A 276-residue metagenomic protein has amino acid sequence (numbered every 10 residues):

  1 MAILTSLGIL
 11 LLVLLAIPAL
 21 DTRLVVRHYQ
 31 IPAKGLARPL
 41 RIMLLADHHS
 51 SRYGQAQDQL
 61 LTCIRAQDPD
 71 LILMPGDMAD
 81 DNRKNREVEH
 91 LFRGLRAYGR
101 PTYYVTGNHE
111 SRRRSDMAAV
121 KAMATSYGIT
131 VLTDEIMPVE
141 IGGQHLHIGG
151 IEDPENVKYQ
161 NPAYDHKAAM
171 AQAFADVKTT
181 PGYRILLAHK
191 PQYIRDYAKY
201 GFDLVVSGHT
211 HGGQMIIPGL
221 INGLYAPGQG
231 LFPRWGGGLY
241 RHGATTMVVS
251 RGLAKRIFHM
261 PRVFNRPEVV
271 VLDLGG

Functional and structural regions predicted by a protein language model:
M1-L36: N-terminal membrane-anchoring alpha-helices
A19-D21, H48-Y53, A79-R83, Q160-Y164 (+2 more regions): Short, flexible loop segments at the rims of nucleotide/cofactor-binding pockets, characterized by
Q30-M43, I129, I136-G150, R241-M247 (+1 more regions): Beta-strand-turn-beta hairpins that frame and shape the catalytic cleft of phosphate-ester-processing enzymes
R38-M137: Membrane-embedded segments
L40, D70-L71, L146, Y183-I185 (+1 more regions): Structural motif
H49, A79, H109-E110, I136-M137 (+4 more regions): Catalytic metal-binding/acid-base residues of hydrolase active sites
A122-I129, I141-R184, I194, H259-R262: Binuclear metal-dependent hydrolase catalytic cores centered on His/Asp/Glu-rich metal-binding motifs
K190-V270: Conserved beta-sheet core of the metallophosphoesterase superfamily
